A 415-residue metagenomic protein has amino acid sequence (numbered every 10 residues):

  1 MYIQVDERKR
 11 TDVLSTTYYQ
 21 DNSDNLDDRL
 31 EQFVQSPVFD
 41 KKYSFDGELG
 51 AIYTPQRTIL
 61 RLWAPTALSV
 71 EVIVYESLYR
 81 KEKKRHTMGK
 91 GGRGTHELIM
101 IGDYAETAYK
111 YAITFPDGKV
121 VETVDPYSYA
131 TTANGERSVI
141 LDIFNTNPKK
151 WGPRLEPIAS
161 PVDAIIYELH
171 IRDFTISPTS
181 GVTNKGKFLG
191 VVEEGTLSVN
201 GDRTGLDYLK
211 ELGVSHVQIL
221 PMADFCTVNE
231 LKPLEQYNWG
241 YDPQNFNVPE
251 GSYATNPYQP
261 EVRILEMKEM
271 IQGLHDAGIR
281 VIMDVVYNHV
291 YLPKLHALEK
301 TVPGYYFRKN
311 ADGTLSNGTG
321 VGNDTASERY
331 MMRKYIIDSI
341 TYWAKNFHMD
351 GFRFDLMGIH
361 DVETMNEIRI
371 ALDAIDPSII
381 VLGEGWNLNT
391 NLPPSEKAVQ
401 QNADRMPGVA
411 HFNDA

Functional and structural regions predicted by a protein language model:
M1-P55, I59, R80-E82, K90-T196: The feature marks proteins involved in alpha-glucan
L60-L62, T66-K84: Beta-strand-rich binding/interaction modules
L62, Y111, L169, I219 (+5 more regions): Conserved, mostly hydrophobic/aromatic
W63-T66, G102, P221: Non-cytosolic beta-sheet module surface loops
K84-K90, C226, L234, G240-Y241 (+1 more regions): Active-site-proximal helices and loops of the catalytic beta/alpha 8
I165-Y167, V217-I219, V281-M283, F352 (+1 more regions): Hydrophobic faces of well-ordered beta-strands that scaffold small-molecule active sites in alpha/beta enzyme cores
S180-S198, N229-D276, Y291-K334, D338-N346: Aromatic- and acidic-residue-enriched carbohydrate-binding clefts of CAZyme catalytic domains
L209-E235: Carboxylate/His-rich catalytic cores and anion/metal-binding grooves
